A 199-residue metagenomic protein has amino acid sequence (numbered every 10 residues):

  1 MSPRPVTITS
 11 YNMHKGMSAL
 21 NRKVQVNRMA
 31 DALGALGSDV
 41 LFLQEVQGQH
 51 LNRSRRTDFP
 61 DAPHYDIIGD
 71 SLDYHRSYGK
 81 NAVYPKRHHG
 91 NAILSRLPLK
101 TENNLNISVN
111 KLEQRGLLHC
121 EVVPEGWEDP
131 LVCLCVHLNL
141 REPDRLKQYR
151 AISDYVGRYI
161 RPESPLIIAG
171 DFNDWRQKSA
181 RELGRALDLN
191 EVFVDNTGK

Functional and structural regions predicted by a protein language model:
M1-I8, H89-N91, S95-K100, E113-C135: Beta-strand-turn-beta hairpins that frame and shape the catalytic cleft of phosphate-ester-processing enzymes
M1-S71, V83-P85, D129, R150-A151: N-terminal, active-site-proximal structural segment of metallo-dependent hydrolase catalytic domains
Y11-M13, V46, L138, P165 (+1 more regions): Active-site metal-binding loops of divalent metal-dependent hydrolases
K15-S18, G48-L51, Y84-R87, R141-P143 (+2 more regions): Active-site environment of divalent metal-dependent phosphoester hydrolases
A35-G37, P124-E128, R158-S164: Glycine-rich phosphate-binding loop signature in dinucleotide/nucleotide-binding domains
V40, E142-K199: Metal-dependent phosphoesterases centered on the DNase I-like endonuclease/exonuclease/phosphatase
G69-L72, K86-T101, K199: Conserved beta strand-loop-helix elements of the APE1-like EEP
G79-Y84, I107-V109, N196: Short, solvent-exposed loop/turn elements at beta->coil junctions and helix N-caps that rim active or binding pockets
